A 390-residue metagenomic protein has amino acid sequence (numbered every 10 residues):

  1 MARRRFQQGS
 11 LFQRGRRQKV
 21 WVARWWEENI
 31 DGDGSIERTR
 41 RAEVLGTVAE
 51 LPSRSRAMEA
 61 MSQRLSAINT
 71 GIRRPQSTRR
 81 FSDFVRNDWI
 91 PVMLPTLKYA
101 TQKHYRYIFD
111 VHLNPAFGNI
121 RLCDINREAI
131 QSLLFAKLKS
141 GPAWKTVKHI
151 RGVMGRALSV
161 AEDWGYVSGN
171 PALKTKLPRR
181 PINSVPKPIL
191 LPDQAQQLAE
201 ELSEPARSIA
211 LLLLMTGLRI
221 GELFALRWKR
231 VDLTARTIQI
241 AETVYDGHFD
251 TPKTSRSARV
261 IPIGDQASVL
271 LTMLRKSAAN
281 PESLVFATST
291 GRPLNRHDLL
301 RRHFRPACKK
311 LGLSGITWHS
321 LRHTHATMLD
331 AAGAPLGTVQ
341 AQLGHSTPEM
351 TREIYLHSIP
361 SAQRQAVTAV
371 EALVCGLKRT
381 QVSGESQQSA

Functional and structural regions predicted by a protein language model:
M1-A2, E200, A235, D246-V269 (+4 more regions): C-terminal secondary-structure termini that scaffold catalytic or DNA-interacting sites
M1-V20: Short N-terminal "domain-start" leader segments that mark the transition from disordered tails or signal peptides into
R3, S140, W144, Q196-R207 (+6 more regions): Short, basic (Lys/Arg/His-rich) helix/loop patches that form interaction surfaces in the mid-to-C-terminal regions
R16-W21, E27-E128, M273-V285, P360 (+1 more regions): N-terminal DNA-binding module of tyrosine recombinases/phage integrases
Q18, G141-W144, K148-G155, D163-L226 (+7 more regions): Basic, Lys/Arg- and aromatic-enriched nucleic-acid-binding interface segment
G34-I36, Q63-P75, R86-A100, D110-P186 (+2 more regions): N-terminal core-binding DNA-recognition domain of tyrosine recombinases/integrases
I72-R73, S77, D83, C123 (+9 more regions): Major-groove DNA-contacting interfaces characterized by cationic-aromatic clusters
L173-K174, L213, A235-A241, T317 (+3 more regions): Short functional hotspots where side chains directly engage DNA or cofactors
